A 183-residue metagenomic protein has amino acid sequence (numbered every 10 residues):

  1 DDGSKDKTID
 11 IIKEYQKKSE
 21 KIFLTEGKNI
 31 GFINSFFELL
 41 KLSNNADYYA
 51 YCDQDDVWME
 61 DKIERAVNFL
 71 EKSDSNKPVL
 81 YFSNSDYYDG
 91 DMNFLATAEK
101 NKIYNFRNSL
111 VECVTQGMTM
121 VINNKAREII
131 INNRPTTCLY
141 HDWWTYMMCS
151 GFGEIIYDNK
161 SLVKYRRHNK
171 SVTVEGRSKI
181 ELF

Functional and structural regions predicted by a protein language model:
D1-S178: Nucleotide-sugar donor-binding/catalytic module of glycosyltransferases that assemble extracellular/cell-envelope
K179-F183: Hydrophobic helical membrane-anchoring modules
